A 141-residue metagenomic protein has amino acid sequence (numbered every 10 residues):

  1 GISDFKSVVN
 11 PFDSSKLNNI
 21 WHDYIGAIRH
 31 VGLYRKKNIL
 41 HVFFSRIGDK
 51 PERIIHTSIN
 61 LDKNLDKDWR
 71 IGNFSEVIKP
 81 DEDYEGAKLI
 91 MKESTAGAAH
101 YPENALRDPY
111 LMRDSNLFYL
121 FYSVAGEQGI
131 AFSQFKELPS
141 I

Functional and structural regions predicted by a protein language model:
G1-P102, R113-I141: Beta-rich carbohydrate-recognition and catalytic domains
N104, P109: Acidic, mature catalytic/reactive cores of soluble proteins
